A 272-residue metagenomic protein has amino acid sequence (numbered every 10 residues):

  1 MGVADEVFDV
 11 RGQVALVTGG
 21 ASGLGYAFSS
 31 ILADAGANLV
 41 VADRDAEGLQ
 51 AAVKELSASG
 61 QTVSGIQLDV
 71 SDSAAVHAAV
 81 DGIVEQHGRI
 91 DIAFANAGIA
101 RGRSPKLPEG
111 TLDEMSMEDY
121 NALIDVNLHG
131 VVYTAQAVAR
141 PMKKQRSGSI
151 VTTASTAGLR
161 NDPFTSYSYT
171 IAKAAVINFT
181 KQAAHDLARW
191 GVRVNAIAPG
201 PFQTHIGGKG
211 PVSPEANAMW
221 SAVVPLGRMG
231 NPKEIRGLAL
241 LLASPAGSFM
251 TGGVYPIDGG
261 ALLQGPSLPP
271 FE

Functional and structural regions predicted by a protein language model:
G2-V7, L240, T251-E272: Short C-terminal tail/terminal secondary-structure segment of NAD(P)H-dependent dehydrogenase/reductase domains
F8-V40: Canonical Rossmann dinucleotide-binding motif of NAD(H)/NADP(H)-dependent dehydrogenases/reductases, specifically
A93, A188, R193, M250-G252: Short, small/polar-rich loop/turn modules that mediate ligand/substrate recognition or access, typified
I99, D113-V132, S147, V151 (+2 more regions): Catalytic Tyr-X3-Lys loop
S104-N121, W220: Substrate-binding pocket helix/loop in short-chain dehydrogenase/reductase
A135, A172, T180: Active-site helix of classical SDR
R140, H185-D186, S248: Alpha-helical segment proximal to the catalytic Tyr-Lys
S155: Residue(s) in the substrate-gating loop at a strand-loop-helix junction that position the organic substrate next
